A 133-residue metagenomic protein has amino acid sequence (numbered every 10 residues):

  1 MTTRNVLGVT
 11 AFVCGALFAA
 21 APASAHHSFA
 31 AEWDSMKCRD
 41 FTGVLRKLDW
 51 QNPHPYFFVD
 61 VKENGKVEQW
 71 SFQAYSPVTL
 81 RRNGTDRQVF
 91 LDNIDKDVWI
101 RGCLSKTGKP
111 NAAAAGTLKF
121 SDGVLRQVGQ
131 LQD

Functional and structural regions predicted by a protein language model:
M1-R4: N-terminal secretory signal peptides that target proteins for export/translocation
G8-A19: Bacterial N-terminal signal peptides
S24-R39: Short boundary/loop segments of OB/S1/cold-shock single-stranded nucleic-acid-binding domains
G43-L45: Conserved hydrophobic positions within beta-strands
Q51-V61: Short aromatic-glycine-enriched beta-strand elements
N64-S76: A short macromolecule-binding patch
R81-I100: Short nucleic-acid-contacting surface segments enriched for D/E, G, S/T with interspersed K/R
C103-L131: OB-fold/S1-family single-stranded nucleic acid-binding modules
